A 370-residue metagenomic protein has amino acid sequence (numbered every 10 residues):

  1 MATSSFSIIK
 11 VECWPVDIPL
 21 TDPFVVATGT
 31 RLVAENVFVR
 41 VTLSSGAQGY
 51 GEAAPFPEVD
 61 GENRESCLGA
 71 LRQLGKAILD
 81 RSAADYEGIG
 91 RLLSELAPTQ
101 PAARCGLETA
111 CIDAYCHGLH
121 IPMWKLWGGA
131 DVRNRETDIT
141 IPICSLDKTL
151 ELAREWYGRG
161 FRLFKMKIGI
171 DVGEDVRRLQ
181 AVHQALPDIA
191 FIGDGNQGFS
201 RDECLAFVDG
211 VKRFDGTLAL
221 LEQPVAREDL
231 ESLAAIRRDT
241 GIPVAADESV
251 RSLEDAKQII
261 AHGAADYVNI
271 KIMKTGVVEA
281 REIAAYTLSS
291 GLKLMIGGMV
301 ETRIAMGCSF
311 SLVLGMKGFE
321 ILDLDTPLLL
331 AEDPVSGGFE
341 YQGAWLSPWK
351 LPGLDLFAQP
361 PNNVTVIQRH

Functional and structural regions predicted by a protein language model:
A2-Q48, A53-V59, E332: Structured beta-strand/loop patches that form or line metal/cofactor-binding pockets in enzymes
T3-L20, N36, V300-H370: Flexible C-terminal active-site loop/helix
I8, V39, G46, L107 (+9 more regions): Conserved, mostly hydrophobic/aromatic
K10, T42-G118: Metal- or metallocofactor-binding catalytic centers and their adjacent structured scaffolds across diverse enzyme
T109-I141, K148: Glycine-rich, aromatic-flanked loop segments that form ligand/cofactor-binding clefts across common enzyme folds
R133-K148, I168-G169, S200-R201, A245: Active-site mouth loops of central-metabolism enzymes
W156-F164: Catalytic domains of carbohydrate-active enzymes, especially glycoside hydrolases
M166-A305, A331-Y341: Catalytic core of soluble alpha/beta enzymes
